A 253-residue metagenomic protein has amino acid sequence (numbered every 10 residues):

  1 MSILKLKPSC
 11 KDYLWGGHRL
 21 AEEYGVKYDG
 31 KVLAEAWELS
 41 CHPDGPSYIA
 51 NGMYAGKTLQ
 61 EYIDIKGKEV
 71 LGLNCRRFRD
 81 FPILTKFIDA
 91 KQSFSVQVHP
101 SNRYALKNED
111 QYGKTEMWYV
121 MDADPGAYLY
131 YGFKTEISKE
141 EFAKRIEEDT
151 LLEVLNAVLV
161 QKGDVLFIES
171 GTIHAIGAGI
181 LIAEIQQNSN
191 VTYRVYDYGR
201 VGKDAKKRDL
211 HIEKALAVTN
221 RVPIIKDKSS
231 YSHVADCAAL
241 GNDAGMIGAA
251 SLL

Functional and structural regions predicted by a protein language model:
M1-I137, D197-V234, A239: Transition-metal
L14-R19, L84, L155-D164, T172-A175: Gly/lys/ser-thr-rich phosphate-binding loops in alpha/beta enzymes that coordinate phosphoanhydride or phosphate groups
V96-H99, L159-A178, Q187: Conserved metal-binding segment of the jelly-roll/cupin
Y104-A105, G126-Y131, I137-F142, I168-E169 (+2 more regions): Short, well-ordered, mixed-charge alpha-helical segments that flank or form enzyme active sites
E116-W118, A175-R200: A short hydrophobic beta-strand segment most commonly corresponding to one strand of the jelly-roll/cupin
I137-F167: Active-site glycine-rich loop that binds ribose-phosphate moieties when present
S170-G171, A217, A238, A249: Glycine-rich beta-strand-to-loop/alpha-helix junction loops that act as flexible
A235-L253: Glycine-rich phosphate-binding/hydrolytic loop that grips phosphoryl groups
